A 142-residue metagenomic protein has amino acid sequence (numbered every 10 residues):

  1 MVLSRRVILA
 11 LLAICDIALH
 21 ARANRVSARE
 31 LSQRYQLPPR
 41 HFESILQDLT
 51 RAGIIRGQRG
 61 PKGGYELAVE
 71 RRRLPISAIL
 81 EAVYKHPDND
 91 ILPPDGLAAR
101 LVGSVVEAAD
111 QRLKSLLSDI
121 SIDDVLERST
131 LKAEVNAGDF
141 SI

Functional and structural regions predicted by a protein language model:
R5, R71-P93: Conserved segment of winged-helix/HTH DNA-binding domains
A13-R22: Short amphipathic alpha-helical interface segments
R25-Y35: A short alpha-helical element within helix-turn-helix/winged-helix DNA-binding domains across DNA-binding proteins
Q33, T50-R51: Alpha-helical residues within the helix-turn-helix
L46-Q47: Short, hydrophobic-biased segments on the C-terminal half of alpha helices that form "recognition helices"
G53-A68: Beta-hairpin "wing" of winged helix-turn-helix
P94-I142: C-terminal regulatory/oligomerization modules of transcriptional regulators
